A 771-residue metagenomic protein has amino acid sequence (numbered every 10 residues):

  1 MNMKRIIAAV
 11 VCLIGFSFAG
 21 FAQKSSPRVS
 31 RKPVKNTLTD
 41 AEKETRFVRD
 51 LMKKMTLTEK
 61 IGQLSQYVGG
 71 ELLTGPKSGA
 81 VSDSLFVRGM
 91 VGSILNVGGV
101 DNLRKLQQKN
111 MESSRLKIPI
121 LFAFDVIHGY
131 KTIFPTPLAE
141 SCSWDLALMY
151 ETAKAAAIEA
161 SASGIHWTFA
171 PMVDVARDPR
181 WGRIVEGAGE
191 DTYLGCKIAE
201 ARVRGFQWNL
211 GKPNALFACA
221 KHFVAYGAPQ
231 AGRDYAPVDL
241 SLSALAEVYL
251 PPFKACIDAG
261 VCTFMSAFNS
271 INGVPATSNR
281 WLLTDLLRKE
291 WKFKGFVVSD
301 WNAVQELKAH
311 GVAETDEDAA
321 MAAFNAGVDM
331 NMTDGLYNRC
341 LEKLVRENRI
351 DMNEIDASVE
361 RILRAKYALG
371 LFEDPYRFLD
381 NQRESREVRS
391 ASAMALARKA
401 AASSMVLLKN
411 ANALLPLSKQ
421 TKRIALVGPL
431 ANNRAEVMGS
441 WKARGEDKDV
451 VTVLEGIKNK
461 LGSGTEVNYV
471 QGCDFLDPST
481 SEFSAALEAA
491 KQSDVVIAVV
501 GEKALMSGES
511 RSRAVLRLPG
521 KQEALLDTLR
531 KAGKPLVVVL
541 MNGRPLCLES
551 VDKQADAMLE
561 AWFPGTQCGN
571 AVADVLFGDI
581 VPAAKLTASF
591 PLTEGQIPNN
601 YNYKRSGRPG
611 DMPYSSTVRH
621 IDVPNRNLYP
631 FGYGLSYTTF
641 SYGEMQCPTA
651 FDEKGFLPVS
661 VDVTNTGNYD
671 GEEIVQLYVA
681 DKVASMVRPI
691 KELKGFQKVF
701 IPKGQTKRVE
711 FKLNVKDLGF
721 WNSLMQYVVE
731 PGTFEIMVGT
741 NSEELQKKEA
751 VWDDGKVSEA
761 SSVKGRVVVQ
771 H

Functional and structural regions predicted by a protein language model:
M1-A8: Bacterial N-terminal signal peptides that target proteins for export
A9-S17: Bacterial N-terminal signal peptides
F18-N722, E730-V738, S742: Glycoside hydrolase catalytic-domain context in secreted enzymes
N714-H771: Terminal connector regions
